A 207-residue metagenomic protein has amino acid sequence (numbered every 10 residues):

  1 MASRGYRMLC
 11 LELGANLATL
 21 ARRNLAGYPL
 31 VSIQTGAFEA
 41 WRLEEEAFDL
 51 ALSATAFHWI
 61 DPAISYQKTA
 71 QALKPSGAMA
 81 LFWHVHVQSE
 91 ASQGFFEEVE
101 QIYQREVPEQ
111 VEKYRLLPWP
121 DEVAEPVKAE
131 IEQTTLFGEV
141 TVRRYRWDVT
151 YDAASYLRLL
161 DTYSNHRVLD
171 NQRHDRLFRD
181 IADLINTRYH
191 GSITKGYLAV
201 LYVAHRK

Functional and structural regions predicted by a protein language model:
M1-G5, L30, W41, W59-I60 (+4 more regions): Tryptophan-centric aromatic hotspots in well-structured domains and transmembrane helices
M1-W41: Class I SAM-dependent methyltransferase SAM/SAH-binding core
L11, D49, S53-F57, F82-H84: Residues lining the SAM
A40-A51: A short acidic, Gly/Pro-enriched loop at the edge of an enzyme's catalytic core that lines a small-molecule cofactor
W59-T69: A short, conserved alpha-helix within the catalytic core of class I
Q71-R146: Conserved catalytic/acceptor-binding region of the Class I
L117-K207: Conserved Class I S-adenosyl-L-methionine
